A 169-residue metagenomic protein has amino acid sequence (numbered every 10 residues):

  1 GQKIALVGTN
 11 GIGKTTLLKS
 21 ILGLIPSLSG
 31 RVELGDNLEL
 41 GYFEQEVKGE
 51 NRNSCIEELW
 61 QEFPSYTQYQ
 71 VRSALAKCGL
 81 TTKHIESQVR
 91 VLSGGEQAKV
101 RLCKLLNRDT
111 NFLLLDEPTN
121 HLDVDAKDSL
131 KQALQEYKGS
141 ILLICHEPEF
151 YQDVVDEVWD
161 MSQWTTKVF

Functional and structural regions predicted by a protein language model:
G1-F169: ABC ATP-binding cassette signature C-motif
